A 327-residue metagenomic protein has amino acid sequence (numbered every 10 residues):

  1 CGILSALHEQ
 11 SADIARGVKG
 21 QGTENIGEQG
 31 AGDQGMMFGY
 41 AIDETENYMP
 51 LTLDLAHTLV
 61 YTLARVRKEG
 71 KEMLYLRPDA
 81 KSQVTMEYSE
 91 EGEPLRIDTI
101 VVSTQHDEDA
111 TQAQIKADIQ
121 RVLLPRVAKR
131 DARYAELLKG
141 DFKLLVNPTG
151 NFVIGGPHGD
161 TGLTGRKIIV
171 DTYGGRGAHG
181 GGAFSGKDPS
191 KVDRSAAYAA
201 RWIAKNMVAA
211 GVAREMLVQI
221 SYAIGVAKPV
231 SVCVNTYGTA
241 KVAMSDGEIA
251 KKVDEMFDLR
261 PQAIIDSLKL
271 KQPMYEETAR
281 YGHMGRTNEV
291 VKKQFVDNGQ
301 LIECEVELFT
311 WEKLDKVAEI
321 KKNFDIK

Functional and structural regions predicted by a protein language model:
C1-I154, G285-E289, L301-K321, D325: Glycine-rich, mobile lid/loop segments that gate access to catalytic sites or pores
L7-Q10, Y88-E90, G150, R176 (+2 more regions): Acidic, glycine-rich active-site loops and adjacent beta-strand->loop/helix elements that engage anionic groups
Q29-T45, V153-A178, G182, M274-N288: Conserved phosphate/anionic-ligand binding catalytic regions in large, soluble enzymes, centered on
T62, A110-A209: Glycine-rich anion/phosphate-binding loop at the beta-strand->alpha-helix junction
M86, T104, T172, T236-G238: Flexible glycine-/small-residue-rich
L95-T104, R176-S185, V226-V234: Short acidic (Asp/Glu) and glycine-rich catalytic loops that position anionic groups and cofactors
V208-Q219: Glycine-rich phosphate/pyrophosphate-binding loops and their adjacent beta-strand/loop elements at enzyme active sites
E215, Y222-K327: Internal helix-turn-beta structural module
